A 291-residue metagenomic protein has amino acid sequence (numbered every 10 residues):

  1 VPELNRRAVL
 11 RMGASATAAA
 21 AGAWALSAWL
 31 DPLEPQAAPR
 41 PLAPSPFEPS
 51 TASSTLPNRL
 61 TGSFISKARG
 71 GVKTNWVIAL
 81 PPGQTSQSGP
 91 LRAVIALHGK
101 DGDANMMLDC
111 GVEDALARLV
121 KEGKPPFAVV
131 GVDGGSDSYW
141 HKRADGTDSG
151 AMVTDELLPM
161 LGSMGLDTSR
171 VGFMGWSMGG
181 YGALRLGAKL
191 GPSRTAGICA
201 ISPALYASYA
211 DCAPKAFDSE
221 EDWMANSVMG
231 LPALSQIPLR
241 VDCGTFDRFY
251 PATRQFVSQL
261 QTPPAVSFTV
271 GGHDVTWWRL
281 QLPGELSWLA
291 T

Functional and structural regions predicted by a protein language model:
V1-N5: N-terminal secretory signal peptides
A8-T291: Non-catalytic cap/lid and distal C-terminal segments of serine-dependent acyl enzymes
